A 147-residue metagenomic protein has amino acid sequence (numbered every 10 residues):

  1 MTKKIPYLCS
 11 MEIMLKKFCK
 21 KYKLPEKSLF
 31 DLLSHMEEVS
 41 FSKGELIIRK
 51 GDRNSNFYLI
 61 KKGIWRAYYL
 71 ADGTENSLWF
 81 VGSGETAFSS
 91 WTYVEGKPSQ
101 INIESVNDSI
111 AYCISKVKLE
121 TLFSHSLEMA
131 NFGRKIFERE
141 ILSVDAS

Functional and structural regions predicted by a protein language model:
M1-S147: Cytosolic regulatory regions built on CNB/CRP/Popeye-like sensor folds
